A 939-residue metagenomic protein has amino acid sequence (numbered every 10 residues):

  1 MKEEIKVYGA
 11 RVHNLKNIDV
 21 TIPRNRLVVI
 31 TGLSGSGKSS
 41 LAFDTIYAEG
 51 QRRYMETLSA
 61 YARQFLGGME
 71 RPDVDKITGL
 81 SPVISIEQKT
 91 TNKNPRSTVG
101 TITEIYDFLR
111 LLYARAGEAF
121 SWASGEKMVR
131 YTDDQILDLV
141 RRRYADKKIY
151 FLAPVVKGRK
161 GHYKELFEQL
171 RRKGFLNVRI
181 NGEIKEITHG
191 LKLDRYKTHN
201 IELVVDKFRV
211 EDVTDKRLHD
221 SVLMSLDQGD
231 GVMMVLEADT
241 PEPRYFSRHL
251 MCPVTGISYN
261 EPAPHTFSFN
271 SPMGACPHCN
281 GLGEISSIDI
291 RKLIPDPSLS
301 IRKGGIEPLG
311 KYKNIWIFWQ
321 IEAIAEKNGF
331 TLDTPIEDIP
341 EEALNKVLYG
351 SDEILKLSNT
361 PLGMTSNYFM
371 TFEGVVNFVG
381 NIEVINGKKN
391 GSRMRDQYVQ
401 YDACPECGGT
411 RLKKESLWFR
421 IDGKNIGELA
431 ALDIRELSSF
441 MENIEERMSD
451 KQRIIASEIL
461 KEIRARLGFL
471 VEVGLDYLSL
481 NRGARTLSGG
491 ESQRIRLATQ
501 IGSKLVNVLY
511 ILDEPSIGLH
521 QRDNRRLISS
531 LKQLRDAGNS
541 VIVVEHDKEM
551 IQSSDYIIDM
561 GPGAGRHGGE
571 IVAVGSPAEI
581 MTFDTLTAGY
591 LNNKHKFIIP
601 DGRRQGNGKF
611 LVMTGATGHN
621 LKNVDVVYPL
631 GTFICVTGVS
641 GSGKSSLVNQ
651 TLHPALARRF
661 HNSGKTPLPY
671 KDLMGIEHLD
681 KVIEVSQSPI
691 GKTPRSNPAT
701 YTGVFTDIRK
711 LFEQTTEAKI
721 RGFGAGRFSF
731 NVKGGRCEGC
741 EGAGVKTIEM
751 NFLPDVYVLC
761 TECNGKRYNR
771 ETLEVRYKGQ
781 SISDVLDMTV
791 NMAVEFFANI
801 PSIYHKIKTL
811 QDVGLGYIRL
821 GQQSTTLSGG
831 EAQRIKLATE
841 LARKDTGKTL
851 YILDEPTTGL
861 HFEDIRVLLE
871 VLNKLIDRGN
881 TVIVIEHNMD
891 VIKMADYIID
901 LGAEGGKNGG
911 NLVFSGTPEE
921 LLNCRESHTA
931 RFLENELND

Functional and structural regions predicted by a protein language model:
M1-D939: Conserved phosphate-binding elements of NTP-dependent enzyme cores
